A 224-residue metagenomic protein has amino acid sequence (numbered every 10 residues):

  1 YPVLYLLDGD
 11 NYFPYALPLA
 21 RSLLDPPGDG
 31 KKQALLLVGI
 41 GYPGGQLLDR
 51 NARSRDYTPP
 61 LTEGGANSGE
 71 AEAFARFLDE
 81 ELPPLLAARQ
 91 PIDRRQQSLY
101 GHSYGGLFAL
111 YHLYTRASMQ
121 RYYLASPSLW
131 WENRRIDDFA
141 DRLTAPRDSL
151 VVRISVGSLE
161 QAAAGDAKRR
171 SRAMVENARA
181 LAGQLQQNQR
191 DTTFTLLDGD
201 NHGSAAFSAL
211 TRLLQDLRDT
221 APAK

Functional and structural regions predicted by a protein language model:
Y1-K224: Non-catalytic cap/lid and distal C-terminal segments of serine-dependent acyl enzymes
